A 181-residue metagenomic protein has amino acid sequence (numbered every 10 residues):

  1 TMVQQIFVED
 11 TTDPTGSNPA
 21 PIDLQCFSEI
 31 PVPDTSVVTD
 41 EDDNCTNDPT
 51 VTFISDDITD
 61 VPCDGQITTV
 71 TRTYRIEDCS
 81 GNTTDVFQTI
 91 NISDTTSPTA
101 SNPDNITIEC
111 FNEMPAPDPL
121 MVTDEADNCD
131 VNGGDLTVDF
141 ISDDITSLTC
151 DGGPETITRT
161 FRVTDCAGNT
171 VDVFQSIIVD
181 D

Functional and structural regions predicted by a protein language model:
T1-D181: Proline-threonine-serine-rich low-complexity tracts
